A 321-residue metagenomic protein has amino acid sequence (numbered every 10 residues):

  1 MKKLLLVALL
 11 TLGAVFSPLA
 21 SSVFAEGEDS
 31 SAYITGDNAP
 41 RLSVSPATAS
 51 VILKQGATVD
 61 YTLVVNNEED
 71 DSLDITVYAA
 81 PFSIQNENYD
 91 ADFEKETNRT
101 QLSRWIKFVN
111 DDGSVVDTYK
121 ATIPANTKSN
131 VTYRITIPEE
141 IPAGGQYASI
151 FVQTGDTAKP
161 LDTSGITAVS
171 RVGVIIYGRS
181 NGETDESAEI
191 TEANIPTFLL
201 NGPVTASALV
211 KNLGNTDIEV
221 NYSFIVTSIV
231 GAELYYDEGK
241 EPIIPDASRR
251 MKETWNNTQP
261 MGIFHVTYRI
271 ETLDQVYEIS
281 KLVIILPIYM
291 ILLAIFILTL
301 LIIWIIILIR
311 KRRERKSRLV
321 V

Functional and structural regions predicted by a protein language model:
G27-A32, P40-P46, D71-Y133, N221 (+1 more regions): Surface-exposed binding patches on compact interaction domains or structured appendages
G36-E69, L73, K120, A188-N201: Beta-sheet-dominated interaction scaffolds and their linkers
S45, Q55-T62, S129-V131, A143-S149 (+1 more regions): Short, solvent-exposed loop/turn segments enriched in Ser/Thr/Gly
V59-Y61, A121-R134, I244-T254: Short Pro-Gly-centered flexible turn/kink motifs
D71-L102, S129-T132, T136-E183, N257-L292: Terminal connector regions
N181-L293: Membrane-proximal extracellular "stem/stalk" segments of glycoproteins immediately N-terminal to a transmembrane helix
I297-R312: Alpha-helical transmembrane segments
R313-V321: Cytoplasmic C-terminal tails of single-pass
